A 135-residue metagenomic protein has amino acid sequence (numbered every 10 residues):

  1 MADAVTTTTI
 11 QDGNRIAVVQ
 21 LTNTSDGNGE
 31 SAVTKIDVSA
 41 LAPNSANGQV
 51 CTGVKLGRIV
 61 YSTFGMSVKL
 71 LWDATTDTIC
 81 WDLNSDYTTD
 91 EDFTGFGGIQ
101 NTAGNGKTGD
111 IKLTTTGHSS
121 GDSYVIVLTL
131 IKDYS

Functional and structural regions predicted by a protein language model:
M1-R15, T115-S135: C-terminal interaction-tip segments
M1-V60: N-terminal low-complexity, intrinsically disordered "leader/linker" segments enriched in small/polar and basic residues
C51, V60-F64, C80-D82, T102: Extracellular or exported targeting regions of proteins
V60-K69, H118-S120: Extended, low-complexity, turn-rich repeat/linker tracts enriched in Gly/Pro/Ser/Thr and Asp/Glu that occur
F64-S85: Short, surface-exposed beta-strand/strand-loop-strand elements in extracellular ectodomains
T78-Q100: An anionic, turn-rich surface loop/hairpin at beta-sheet edges that serves as a generic interaction/coordination patch
G97-Y124: Noncatalytic modules at the cell exterior or secretory-pathway interfaces, chiefly beta-strand-rich lectin/adhesion
